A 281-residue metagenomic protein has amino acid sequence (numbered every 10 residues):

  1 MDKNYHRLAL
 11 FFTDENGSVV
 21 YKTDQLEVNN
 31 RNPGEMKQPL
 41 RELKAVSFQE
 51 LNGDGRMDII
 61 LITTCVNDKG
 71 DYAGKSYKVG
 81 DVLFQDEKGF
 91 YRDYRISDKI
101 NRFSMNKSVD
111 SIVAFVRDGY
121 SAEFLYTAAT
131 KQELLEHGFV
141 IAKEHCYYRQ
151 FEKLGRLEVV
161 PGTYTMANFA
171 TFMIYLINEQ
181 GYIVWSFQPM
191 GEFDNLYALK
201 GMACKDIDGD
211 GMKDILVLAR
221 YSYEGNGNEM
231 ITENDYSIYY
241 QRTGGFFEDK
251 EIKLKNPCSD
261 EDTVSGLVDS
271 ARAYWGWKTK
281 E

Functional and structural regions predicted by a protein language model:
M1-L51, R56-I207, M212-E281: Beta-propeller-forming repeat regions
